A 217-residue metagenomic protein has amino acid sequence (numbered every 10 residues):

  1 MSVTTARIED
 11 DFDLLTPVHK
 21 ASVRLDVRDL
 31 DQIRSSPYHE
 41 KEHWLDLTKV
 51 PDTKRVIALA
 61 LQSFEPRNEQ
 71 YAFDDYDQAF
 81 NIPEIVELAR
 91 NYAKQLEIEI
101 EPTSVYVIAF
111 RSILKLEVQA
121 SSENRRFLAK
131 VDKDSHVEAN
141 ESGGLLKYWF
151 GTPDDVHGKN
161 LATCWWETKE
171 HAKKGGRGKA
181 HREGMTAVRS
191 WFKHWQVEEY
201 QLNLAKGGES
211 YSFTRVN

Functional and structural regions predicted by a protein language model:
M1-G151, Q201-N217: Short S/T/G/P-rich N-terminal loop/turn motif that feeds into the first structured element of a domain
L45, F150, W166-E167, F192 (+1 more regions): Short linear interaction motif-like sites in intrinsically disordered regions of transcription factors
I108-S112, F150-G178: Short, well-ordered beta-strand segments in beta-rich or mixed alpha/beta enzyme and ligand-binding folds
A139, C164-W165, V188: Broad structural signal for hydrophobic residues in well-ordered alpha-helices, predominantly aliphatic
V156, K169-N217: Short, Lys/Arg-rich amphipathic alpha-helical interaction segments that bind nucleic acids or acidic protein surfaces
